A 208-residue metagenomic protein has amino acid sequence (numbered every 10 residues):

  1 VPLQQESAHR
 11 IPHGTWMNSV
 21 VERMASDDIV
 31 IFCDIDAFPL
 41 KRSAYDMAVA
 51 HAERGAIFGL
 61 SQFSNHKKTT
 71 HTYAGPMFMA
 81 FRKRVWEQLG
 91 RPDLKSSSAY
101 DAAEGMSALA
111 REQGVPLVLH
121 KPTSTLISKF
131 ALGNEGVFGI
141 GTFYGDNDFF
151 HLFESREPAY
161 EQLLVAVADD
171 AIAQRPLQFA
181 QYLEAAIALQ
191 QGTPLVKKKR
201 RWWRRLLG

Functional and structural regions predicted by a protein language model:
V1-S26: Active-site-proximal specificity loops/subdomain of glycosyltransferases
P2-Q4, S61, K121: Residue-level recognition of beta-strand->loop/alpha-helix junctions
S7-A8, D36-F38, F63-N65, T123-L126: Short, solvent-exposed loop/turn segments at secondary-structure junctions
G14-S19, H71-M77, L132-G141: Short, surface-exposed amphipathic charged segments that create phosphate/polyanion-binding patches used for binding
S26-D28, E53-I57, V115: Short, high-confidence coil segments that cap the C-terminus of an alpha-helix and link into the following beta-strand
D27-F38: Short beta-strand-to-loop acidic/aromatic patch adjacent to the donor-nucleotide binding site
F38-A108: Conserved catalytic core of nucleotide-sugar-dependent glycosyltransferases
Y100-G208: C-terminal catalytic/acceptor-binding lobe
